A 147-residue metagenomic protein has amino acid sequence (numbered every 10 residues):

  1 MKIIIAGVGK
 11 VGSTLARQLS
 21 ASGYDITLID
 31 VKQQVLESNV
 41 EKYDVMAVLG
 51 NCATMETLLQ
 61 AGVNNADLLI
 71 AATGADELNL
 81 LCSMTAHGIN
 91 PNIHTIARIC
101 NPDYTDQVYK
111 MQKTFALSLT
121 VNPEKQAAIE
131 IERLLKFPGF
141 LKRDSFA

Functional and structural regions predicted by a protein language model:
M1-A147: Cytosolic regulatory regions of ion transport systems
